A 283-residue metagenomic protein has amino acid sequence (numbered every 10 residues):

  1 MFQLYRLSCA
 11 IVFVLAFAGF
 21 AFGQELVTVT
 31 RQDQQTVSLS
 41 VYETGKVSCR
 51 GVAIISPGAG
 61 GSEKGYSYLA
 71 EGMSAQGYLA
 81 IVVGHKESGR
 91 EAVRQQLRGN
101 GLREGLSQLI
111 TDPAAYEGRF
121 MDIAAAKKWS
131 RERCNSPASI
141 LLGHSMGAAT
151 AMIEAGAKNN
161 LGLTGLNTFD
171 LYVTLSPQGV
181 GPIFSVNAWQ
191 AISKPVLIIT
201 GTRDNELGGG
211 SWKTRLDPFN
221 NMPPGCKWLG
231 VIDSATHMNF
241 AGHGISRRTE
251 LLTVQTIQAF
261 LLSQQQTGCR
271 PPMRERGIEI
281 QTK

Functional and structural regions predicted by a protein language model:
M1-C9: Bacterial N-terminal signal peptides that target proteins for export
S8-A18: Bacterial N-terminal signal peptides
A21-G23: Boundary at the C-terminal end of the N-terminal hydrophobic targeting segment
V29-N135: Serine-hydrolase catalytic machinery in alpha/beta-hydrolase-like enzymes
I55-A59, S145, G201: Glycine-rich His-Gly loop
A126-A191: Primarily recognizes the serine-hydrolase "nucleophile elbow" in alpha/beta-hydrolase and SGNH/GDSL folds
T164-S234: The feature captures the conserved acid-bearing segment of alpha/beta-hydrolase catalytic domains
S234-A235, G242-K283: Alpha/beta-hydrolase-fold serine-hydrolase catalytic core, especially in secreted/extracellular enzymes
